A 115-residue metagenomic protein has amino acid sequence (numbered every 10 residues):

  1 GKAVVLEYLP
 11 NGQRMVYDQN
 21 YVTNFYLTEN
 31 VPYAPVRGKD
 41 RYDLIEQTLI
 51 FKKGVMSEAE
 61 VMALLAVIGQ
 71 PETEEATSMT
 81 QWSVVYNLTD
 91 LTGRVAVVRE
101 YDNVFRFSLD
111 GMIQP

Functional and structural regions predicted by a protein language model:
G1-P115: C-terminal, well-structured catalytic/ligand-binding subdomain of enzymes
